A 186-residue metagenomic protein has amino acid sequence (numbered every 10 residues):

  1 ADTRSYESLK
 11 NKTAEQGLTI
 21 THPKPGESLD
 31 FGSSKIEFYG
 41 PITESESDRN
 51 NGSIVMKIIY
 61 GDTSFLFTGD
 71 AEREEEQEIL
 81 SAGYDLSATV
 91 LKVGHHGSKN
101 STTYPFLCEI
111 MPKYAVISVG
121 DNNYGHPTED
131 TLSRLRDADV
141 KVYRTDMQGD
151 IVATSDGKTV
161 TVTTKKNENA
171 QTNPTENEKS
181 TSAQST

Functional and structural regions predicted by a protein language model:
A1-T186: Non-globular, low-confidence helical/coil segments that flank catalytic cores
